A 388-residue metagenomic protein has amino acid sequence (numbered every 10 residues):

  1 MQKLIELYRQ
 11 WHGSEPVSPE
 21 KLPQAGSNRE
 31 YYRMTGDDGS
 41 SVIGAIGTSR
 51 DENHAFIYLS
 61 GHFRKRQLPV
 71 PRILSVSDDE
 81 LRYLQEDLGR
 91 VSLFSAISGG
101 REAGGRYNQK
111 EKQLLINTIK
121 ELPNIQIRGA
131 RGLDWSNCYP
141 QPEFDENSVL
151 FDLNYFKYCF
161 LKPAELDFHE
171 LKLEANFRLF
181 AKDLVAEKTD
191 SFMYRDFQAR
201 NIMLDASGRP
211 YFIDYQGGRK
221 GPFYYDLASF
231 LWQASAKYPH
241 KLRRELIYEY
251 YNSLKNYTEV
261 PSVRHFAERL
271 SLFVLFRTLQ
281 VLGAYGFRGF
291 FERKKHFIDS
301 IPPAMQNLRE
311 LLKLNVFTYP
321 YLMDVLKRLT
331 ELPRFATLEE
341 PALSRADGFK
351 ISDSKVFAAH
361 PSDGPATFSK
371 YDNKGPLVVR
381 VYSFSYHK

Functional and structural regions predicted by a protein language model:
L4-W11, A130-P142, N147, D152-M193 (+2 more regions): An alpha-helical support segment within catalytic cores of ATP-dependent transferases
V17-Y32: ATP-binding glycine-rich phosphate-binding loop
R29-T35, I125, L179-L227, K237-K241 (+2 more regions): Active-site acidic catalytic loop and adjacent metal/ATP-binding pocket of ATP-dependent phosphoryl transfer enzymes
Y32-F151, R380, H387-K388: ATP-binding pocket architecture of kinase catalytic cores
R101-R106, E339-K350, H360, G364-A366: Short Gly/Ser/Thr- and charged-rich N-terminal loops/segments that act as flexible capping/hinge elements
N154-P163, F223-E259, L272-E292, A304-L311: Active-site activation/catalytic loop segments of kinase-like enzymes and analogous catalytic loops in related
G283-S344, F357, L377, V381-Y386: ATP/Mg2+ or Mg2+-diphosphate-binding catalytic cores that bind nucleotide phosphates or diphosphates via glycine-rich
D353, H360-D363, D372-N373, Y382 (+1 more regions): Intrinsic-disorder-associated, low-complexity terminal segments enriched in Asp/Asn/His/Tyr and depleted of Lys/Arg
